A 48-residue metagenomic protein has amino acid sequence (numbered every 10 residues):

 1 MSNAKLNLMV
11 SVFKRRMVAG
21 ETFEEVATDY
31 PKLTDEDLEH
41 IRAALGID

Functional and structural regions predicted by a protein language model:
M1-D48: Viral virion structural and adsorption modules
